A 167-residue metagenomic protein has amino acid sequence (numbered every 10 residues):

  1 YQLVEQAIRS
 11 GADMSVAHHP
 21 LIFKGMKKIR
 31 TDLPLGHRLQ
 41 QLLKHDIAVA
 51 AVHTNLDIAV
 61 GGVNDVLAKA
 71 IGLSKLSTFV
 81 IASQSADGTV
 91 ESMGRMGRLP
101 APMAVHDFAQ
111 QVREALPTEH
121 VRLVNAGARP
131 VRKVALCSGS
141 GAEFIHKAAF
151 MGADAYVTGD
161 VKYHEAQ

Functional and structural regions predicted by a protein language model:
Y1-Q167: Hydrophobic structural segments
